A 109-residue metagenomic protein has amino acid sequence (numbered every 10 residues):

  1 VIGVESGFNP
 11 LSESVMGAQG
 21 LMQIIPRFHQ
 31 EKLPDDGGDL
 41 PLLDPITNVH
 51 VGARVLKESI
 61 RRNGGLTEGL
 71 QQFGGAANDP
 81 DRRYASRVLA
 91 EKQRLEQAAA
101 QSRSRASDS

Functional and structural regions predicted by a protein language model:
V1-S109: Catalytic glycan-binding domains that act on GlcNAc-containing polysaccharides
